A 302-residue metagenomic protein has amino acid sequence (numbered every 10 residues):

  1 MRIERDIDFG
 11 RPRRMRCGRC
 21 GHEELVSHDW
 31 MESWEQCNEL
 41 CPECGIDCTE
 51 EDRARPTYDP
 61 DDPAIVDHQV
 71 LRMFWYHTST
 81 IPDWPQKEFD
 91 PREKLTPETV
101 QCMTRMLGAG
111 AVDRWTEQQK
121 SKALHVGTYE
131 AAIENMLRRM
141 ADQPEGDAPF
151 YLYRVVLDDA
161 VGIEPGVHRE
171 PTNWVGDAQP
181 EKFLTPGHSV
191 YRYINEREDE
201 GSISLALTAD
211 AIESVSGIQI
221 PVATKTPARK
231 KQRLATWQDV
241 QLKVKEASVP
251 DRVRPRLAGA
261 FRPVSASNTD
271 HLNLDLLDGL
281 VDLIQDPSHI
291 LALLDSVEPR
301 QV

Functional and structural regions predicted by a protein language model:
R2-G10: Short, intrinsically disordered linker segments that flank or connect zinc-binding domains
F9-R13, C37, A109-T185: ADP-ribosyltransferase catalytic core
C17-C20, C41-C44: Short cysteine-rich clusters marking metal-coordination/redox-active sites
G21-V26, C48: Cys/His-rich microdomains that often coordinate metals
H28-N38: Short linker/helix segments within small regulatory modules
G45-Y58: Short metal-binding segments enriched for Cys and/or His
D61-H125, Y129, I133-D142: Glycine-rich loop/turn
Q69-E93, T99-T104, A148-V302: Active-site and NAD+-binding cores of ADP-ribose-processing enzymes
